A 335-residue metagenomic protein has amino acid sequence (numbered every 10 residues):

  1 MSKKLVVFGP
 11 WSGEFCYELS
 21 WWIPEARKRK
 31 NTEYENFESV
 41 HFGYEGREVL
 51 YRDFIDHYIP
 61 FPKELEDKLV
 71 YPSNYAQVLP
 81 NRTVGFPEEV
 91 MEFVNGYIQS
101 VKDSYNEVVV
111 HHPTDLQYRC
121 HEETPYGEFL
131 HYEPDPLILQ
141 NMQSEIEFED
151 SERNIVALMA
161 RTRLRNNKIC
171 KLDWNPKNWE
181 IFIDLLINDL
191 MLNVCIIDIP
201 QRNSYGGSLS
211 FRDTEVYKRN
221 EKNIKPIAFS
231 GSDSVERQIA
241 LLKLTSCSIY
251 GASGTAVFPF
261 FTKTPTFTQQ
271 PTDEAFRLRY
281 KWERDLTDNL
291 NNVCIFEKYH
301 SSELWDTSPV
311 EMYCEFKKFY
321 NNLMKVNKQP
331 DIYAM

Functional and structural regions predicted by a protein language model:
S2-E14, V156-R163: Nucleotide-activated donor-dependent transferases that construct or modify glycoconjugates
L5-D103, H112, R237-A240, T255-F261 (+2 more regions): Active-site and donor-binding regions of nucleotide-sugar-utilizing enzymes
W11-W21, R163-N175: A short, glycine/small-residue-rich beta-strand->loop->alpha-helix junction that serves as a flexible
G43, R153-N166, P176-V235: Catalytic donor nucleotide-activated moiety binding site of glycosyltransferases and closely related
N81-T162, M324-M335: A nucleotide-sugar donor-handling region in carbohydrate enzymes
K243-I249: Acidic donor-binding loop of glycosyltransferase active sites
A256-M335: Nucleotide-sugar donor-binding patch of glycosyltransferase catalytic domains
